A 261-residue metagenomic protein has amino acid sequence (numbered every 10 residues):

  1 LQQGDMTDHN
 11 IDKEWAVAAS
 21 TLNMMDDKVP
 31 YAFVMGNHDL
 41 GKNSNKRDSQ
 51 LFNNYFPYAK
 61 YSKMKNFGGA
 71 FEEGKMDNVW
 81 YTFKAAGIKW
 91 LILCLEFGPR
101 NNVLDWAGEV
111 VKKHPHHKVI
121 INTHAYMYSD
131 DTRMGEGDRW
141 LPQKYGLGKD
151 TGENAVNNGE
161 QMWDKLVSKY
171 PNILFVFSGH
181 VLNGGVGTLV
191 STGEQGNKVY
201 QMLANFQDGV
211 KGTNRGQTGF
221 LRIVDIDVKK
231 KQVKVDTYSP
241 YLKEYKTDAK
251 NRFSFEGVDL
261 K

Functional and structural regions predicted by a protein language model:
L1-E14, R139-P142, K261: N-terminal active-site segment of His-dependent metallophosphoesterases
G4-D5, G36-N37, H124, G179-H180: Active-site glycine-centered loops adjacent to acidic/histidine catalytic or metal-binding residues that shape
G4-I11, L93-G98, G146-A155: The substrate-binding groove and active-site-proximal loops of carbohydrate-active enzymes, especially glycoside
D12-D105, K112-K113, K144, V186-Q207 (+2 more regions): Extended active-site neighborhood of metal-dependent phosphoesterases/phosphodiesterases
Y31-F33, V119, V176, Q201 (+1 more regions): Hydrophobic/aromatic residues located in beta-strands of well-ordered beta-sheets within soluble catalytic
H114-D138: Short acidic, glycine-rich surface-loop motifs adjacent to enzyme active sites
G146, T151-V228: Conserved beta-sheet core of the metallophosphoesterase superfamily
N214-K261: A short C-terminal boundary segment appended to hydrolase-like catalytic domains
